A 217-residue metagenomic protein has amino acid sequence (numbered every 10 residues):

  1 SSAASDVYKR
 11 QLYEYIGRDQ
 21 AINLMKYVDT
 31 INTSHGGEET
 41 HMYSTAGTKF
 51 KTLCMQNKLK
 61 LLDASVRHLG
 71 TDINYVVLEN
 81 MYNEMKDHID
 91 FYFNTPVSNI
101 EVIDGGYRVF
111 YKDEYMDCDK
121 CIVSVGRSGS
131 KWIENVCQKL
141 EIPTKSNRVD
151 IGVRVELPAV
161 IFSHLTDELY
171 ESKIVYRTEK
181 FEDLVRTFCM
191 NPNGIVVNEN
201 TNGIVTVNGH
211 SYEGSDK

Functional and structural regions predicted by a protein language model:
S1-Y8: Short, small-residue-biased leader/transition segments that mark boundaries at the very start of proteins
N23-A64: A conserved beta-strand/loop capping segment in the N-terminal third of enzymes that catalyze redox or closely related
T40-T45, A64-Y82, V125: Short beta-strand to alpha-helix junction loop
L62, D90-Y92, K145: General small-molecule cofactor/ligand-binding pocket signal
F93-G106: A conserved short coil-to-beta-strand element within the FAD-binding core of flavoproteins
V97, M116-R127: Short hydrophobic core segments
V123-E171: Glycine-rich loop(s) and the adjacent beta-strand/alpha-helix scaffold that form part
Y176-K217: FAD cofactor-binding and catalytic pocket of flavoenzymes
